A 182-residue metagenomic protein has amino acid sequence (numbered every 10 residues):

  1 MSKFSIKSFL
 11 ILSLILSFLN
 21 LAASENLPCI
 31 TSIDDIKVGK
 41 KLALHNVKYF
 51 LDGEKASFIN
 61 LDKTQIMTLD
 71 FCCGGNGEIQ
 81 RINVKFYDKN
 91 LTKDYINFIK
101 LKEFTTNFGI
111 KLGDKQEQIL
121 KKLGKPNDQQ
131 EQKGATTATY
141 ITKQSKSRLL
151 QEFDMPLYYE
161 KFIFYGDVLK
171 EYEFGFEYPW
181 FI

Functional and structural regions predicted by a protein language model:
M1-L10: Bacterial N-terminal signal peptides that target proteins for export
F9-S17: Bacterial N-terminal signal peptides
L16, L27, D70-F71: Secreted/extracellular small peptides and ectodomain modules produced from precursors
A22-S24: Boundary at the C-terminal end of the N-terminal hydrophobic targeting segment
N26-L27, I99-K102: A short, structure-level motif marking secondary-structure boundaries and short turns
D34-L91, K100, T106, I110-I182: A cross-family detector of function-defining hotspots
Y95-N97: Eukaryote-biased recognition of intrinsically disordered, low-complexity regulatory segments
